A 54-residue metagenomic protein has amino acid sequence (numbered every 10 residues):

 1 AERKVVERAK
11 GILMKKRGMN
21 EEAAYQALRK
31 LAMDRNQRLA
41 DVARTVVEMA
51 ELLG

Functional and structural regions predicted by a protein language model:
R3-G54: Non-catalytic regulatory/interaction regions at protein termini and inter-domain linkers
